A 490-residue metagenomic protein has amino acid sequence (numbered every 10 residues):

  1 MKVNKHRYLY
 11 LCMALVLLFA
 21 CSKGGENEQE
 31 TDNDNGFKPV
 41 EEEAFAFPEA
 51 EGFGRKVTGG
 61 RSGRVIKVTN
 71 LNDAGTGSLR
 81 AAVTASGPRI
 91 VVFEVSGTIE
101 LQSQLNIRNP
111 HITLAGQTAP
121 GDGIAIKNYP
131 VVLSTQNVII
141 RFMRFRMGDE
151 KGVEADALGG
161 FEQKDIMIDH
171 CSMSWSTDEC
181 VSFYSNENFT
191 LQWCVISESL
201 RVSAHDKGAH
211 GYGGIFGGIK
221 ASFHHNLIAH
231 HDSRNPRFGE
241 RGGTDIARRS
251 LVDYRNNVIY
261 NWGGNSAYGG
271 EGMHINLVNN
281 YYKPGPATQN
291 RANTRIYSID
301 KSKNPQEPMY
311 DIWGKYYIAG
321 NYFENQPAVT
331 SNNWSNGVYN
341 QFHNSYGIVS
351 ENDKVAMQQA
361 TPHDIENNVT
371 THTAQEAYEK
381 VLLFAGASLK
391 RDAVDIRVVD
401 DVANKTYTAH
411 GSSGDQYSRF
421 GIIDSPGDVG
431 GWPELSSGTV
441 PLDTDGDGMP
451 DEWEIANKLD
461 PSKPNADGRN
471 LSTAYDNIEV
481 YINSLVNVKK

Functional and structural regions predicted by a protein language model:
L11, L17-E41: Bacterial Sec-dependent N-terminal signal peptides
F45-V91, A466: Acidic Gly/Asp/Thr-rich repetitive segments characteristic of extracellular carbohydrate-active and adhesion proteins
V57-T58, G77-T84, E100-N109, K127-V132 (+1 more regions): Short, T/G/N/S-enriched strand-turn elements that build extracellular solenoid repeat scaffolds
E100-S222: Right-handed parallel beta-helix
R237, G242, R248-G427: Extracellular beta-rich repeat passengers
P426-K490: Extracellular calcium-associated, cysteine-rich motifs in secreted modular proteins
